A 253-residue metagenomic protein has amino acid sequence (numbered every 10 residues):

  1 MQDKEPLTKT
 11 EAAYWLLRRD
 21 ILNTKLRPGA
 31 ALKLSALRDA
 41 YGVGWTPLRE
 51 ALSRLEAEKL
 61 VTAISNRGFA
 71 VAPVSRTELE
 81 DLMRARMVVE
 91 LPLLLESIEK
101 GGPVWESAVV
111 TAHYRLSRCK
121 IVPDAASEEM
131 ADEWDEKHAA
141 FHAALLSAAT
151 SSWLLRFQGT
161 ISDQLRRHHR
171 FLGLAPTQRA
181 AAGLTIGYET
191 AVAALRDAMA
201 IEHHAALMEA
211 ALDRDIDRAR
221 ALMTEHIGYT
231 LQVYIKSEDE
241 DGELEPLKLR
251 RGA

Functional and structural regions predicted by a protein language model:
M1-E99, K236-L244, K248-A253: Short linear motifs at protein or domain termini
L7-T10, E106-V109, A131, L155 (+3 more regions): Short, structured helix-loop boundary elements
D20, T24, L116-C119, P123 (+5 more regions): A short secondary-structure junction motif
P73-A149, L195, M199-L212: All-alpha effector-binding/dimerization core of bacterial HTH-type transcriptional repressors
E80-M83, L155, R220, T224: Short amphipathic alpha-helical segments with heptad-repeat character
A85-G101, A139-T190: Hydrophobic, amphipathic alpha-helical faces that serve as interaction scaffolds
T111-A112, T160-Q164, L222-H226: Short acidic/histidine-centered micro-motifs embedded in hydrophobic/aromatic stretches that mark compact functional
F171-A253: C-terminal all-alpha effector/ligand-binding and dimerization domain of prokaryotic HTH-type transcriptional repressors
